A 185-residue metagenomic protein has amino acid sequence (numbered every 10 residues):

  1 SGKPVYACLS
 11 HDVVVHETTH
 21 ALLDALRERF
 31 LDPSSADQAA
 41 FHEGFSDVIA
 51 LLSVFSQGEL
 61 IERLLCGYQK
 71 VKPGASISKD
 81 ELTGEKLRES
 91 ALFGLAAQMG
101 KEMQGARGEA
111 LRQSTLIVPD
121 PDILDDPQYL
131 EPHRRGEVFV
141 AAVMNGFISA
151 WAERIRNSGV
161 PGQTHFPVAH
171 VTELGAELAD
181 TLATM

Functional and structural regions predicted by a protein language model:
S1-V14, L23-M185: Zinc-dependent metallohydrolase catalytic domains
E17: Walker B catalytic acidic pair
